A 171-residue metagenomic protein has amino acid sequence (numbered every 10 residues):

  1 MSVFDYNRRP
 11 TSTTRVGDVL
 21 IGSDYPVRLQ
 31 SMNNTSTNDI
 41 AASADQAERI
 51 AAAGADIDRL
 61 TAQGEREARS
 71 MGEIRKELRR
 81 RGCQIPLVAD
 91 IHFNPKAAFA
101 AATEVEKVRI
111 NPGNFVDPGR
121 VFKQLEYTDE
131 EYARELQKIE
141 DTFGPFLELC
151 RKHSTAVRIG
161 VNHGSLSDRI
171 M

Functional and structural regions predicted by a protein language model:
M1-L60, E65-L87, H92-M171: Alpha/beta enzyme core
